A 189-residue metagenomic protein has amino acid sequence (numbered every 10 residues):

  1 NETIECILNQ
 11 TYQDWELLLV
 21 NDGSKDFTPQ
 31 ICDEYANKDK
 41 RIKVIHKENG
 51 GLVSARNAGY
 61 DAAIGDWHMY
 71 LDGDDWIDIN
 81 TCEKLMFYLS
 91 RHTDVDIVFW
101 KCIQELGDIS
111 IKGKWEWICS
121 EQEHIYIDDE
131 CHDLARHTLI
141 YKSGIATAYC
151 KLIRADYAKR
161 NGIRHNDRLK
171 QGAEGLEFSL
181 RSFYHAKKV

Functional and structural regions predicted by a protein language model:
N1-N9: Short, well-formed alpha-helical segments that are part of the catalytic scaffolds of diverse glycosyltransferases
I7, D22-G23, G50, G73: Conserved short acidic donor-positioning loop in nucleotide-sugar-dependent glycosyltransferases
Y12, I64, M86-S90: Helix-to-beta-strand junctions that scaffold the AdoMet/dcAdoMet cofactor pocket in Class I SAM-dependent enzymes
Q13, N21-Q30, E48: A conserved acidic beta->alpha catalytic loop
D14-E16, K40-K43, D96, K188: Structural signature of beta-strand start/N-cap positions in the alpha/beta core of ABC transporter nucleotide-binding
P29-I64: Conserved donor nucleotide-binding strand/loop of the catalytic core
H68: Short aromatic/hydrophobic "clamp" motif used to bind/position activated sugar donors
G73-V189: Donor-binding/catalytic cores of nucleotide-activated saccharide and glycerol-phosphate transferases/polymerases
